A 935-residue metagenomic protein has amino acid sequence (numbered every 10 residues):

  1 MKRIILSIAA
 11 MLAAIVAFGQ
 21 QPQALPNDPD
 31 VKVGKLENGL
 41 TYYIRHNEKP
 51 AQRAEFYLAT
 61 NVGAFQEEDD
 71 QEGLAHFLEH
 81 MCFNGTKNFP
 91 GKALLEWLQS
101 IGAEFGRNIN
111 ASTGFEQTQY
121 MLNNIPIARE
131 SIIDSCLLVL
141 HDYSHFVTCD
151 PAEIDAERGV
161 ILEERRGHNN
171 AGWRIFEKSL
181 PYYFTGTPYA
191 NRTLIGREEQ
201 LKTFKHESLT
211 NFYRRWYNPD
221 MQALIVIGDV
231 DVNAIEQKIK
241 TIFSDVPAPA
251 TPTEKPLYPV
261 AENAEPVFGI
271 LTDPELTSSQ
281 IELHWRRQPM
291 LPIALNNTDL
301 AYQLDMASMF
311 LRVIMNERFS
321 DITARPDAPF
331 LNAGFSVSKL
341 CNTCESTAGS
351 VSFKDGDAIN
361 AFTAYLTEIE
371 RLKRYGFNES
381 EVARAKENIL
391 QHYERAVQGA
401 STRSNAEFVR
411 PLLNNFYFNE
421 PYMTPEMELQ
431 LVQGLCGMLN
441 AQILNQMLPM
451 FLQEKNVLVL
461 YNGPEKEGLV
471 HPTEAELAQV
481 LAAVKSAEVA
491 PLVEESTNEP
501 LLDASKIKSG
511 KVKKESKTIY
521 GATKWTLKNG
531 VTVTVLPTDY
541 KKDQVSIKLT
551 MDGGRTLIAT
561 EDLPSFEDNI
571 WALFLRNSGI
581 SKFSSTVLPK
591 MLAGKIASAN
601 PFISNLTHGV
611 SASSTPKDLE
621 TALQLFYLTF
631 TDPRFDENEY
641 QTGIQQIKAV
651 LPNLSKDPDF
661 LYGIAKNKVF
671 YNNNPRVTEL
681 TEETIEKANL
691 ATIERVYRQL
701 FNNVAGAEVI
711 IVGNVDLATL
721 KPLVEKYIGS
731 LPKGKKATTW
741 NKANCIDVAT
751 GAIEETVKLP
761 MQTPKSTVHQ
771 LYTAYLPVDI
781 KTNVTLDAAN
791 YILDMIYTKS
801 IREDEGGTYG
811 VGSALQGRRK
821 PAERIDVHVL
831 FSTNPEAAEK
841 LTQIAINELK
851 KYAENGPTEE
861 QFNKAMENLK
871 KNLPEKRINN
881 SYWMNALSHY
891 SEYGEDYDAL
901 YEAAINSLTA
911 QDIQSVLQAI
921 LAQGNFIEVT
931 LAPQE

Functional and structural regions predicted by a protein language model:
M1-Q21: Bacterial Sec-dependent N-terminal signal peptides
L12, V16, M81-T86, I101-F105 (+20 more regions): A generic secondary-structure signal for well-formed alpha-helical elements
G19-T41, D231-N316, A324, A383-E387 (+10 more regions): Proteolytic maturation boundary segments
R45, P50-E67, G73-A75, K92-D142 (+13 more regions): M16 family metallopeptidases and their MPP-like homologs
E72-H80, N84, R312-V313, S565-L573 (+1 more regions): Active-site recognition of the HExxH zinc-binding catalytic motif
W97, F146-I154, L439-M447, R634-F635 (+2 more regions): Peptidyl-prolyl cis-trans isomerase
F146, R158-G159, G172, L209-K240 (+3 more regions): Non-catalytic, conformational "gating/processing" segments within enzyme and secreted inhibitor domains
E153-M221, I225-I227, V232-K240, P247-T277: Hydrophobic, small-residue-rich alpha-helical packing segments that form membrane-like cores
